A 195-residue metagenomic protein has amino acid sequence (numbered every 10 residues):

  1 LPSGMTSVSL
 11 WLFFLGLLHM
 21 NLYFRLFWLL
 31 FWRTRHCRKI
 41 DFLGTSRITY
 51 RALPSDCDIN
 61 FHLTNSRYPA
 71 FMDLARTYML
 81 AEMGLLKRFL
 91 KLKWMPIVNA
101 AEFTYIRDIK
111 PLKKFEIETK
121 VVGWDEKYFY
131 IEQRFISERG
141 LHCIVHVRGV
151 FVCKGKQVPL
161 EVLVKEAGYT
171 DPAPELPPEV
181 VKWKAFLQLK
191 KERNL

Functional and structural regions predicted by a protein language model:
P2, T6, L12-H36, I109-E116 (+1 more regions): HotDog/MaoC-like acyl-thioester-processing domains
L22-Y78, W183-L195: Catalytic strand-loop segment that frames the active site of acyl-thioester-processing enzymes
L43-G44, M95, E166-T170: Short, flexible turn/loop "capping" segments at secondary-structure junctions
R47, V98-A100, Y130: Short coil/loop residues immediately preceding or within conserved phosphate-binding loops of NTP-utilizing enzyme
T49-L53, T104, V150: Generic structural detector for well-ordered beta-strands
H62-T104: A glycine-rich, hydrophobic loop/mini-helix early in the fold
